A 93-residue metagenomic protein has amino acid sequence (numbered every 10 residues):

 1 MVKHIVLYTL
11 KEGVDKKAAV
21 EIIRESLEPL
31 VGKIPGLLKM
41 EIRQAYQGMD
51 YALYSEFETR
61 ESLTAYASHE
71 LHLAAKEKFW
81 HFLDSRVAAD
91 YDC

Functional and structural regions predicted by a protein language model:
M1-Y51, E58-S68, Y91-C93: Short S/T/G/P-rich N-terminal loop/turn motif that feeds into the first structured element of a domain
G36, K76-Y91: Conserved short beta-strand edge segments in small beta-sheet-based binding/regulatory domains
H69-L73: Short, conserved loop/turn and helix-capping segments at secondary-structure boundaries that abut family-defining
